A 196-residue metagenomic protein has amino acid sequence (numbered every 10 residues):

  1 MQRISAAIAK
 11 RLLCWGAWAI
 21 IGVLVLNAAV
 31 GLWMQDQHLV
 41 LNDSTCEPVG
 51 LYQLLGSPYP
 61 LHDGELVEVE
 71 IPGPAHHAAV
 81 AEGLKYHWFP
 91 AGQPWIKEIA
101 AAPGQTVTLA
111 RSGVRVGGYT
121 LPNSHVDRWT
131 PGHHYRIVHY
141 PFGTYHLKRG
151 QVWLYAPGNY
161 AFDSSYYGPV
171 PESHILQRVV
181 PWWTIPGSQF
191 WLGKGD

Functional and structural regions predicted by a protein language model:
Q2-A17, A28, L32-D196: Soluble "head" domains of membrane/secretory-pathway proteins
I21-N27: Hydrophobic alpha-helical transmembrane segments of multi-pass integral membrane proteins
